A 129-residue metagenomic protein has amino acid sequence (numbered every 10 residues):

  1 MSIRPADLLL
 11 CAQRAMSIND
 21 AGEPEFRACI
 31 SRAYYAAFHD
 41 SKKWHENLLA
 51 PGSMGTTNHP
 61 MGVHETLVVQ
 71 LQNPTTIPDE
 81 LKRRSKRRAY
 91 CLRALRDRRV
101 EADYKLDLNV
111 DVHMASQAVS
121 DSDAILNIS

Functional and structural regions predicted by a protein language model:
M1-S129: Terminal alpha-helical segments
